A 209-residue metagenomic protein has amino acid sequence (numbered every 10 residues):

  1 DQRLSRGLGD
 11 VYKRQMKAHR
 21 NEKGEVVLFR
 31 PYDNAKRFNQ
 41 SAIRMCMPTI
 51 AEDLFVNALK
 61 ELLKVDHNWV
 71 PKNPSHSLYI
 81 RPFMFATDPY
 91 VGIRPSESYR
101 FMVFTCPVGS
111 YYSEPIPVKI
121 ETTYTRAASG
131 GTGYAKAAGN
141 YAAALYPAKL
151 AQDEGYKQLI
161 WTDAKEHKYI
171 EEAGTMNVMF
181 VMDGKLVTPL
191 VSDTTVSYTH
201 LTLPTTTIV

Functional and structural regions predicted by a protein language model:
D1-L8, Y12, H200-V209: Single conserved hydrophobic/aromatic residue that forms the stacking wall/gate of nucleotide- or nucleobase-binding
R6, D10-Q158, K165-Y169: Conserved alpha/beta cores of soluble small-molecule-handling proteins
K136-P204: Glycine-rich phosphate/ribose-binding loops and adjacent secondary-structure elements that form binding surfaces
